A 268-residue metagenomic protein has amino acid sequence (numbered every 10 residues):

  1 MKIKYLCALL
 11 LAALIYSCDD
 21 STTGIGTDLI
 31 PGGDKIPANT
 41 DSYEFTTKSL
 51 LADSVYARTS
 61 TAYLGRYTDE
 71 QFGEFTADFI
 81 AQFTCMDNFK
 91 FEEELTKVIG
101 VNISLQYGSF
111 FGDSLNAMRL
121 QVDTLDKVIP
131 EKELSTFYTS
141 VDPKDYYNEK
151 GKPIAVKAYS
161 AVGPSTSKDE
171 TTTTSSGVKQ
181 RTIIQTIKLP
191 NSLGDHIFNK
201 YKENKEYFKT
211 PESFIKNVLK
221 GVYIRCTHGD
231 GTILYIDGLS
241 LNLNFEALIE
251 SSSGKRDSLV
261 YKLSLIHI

Functional and structural regions predicted by a protein language model:
M1-Y5: Positively charged n-region of N-terminal signal peptides that target proteins for export
L14-S17: C-terminal motif of bacterial Sec signal peptides marking the signal peptidase cleavage site
D19-T22: Bacterial signal peptide processing site
G24-G112, M118, N199-T210: A short beta-strand-loop element at or near the start of a globular domain
G112-L193: Beta-strand-rich interaction/scaffold domains
P190-L239: Ser/Thr/Pro-rich, low-complexity mucin-like regions that serve as glycosylated stalks/linkers or repetitive adhesive
I266-I268: Conserved small/polar residues in nucleotide/adenosyl-binding loops
